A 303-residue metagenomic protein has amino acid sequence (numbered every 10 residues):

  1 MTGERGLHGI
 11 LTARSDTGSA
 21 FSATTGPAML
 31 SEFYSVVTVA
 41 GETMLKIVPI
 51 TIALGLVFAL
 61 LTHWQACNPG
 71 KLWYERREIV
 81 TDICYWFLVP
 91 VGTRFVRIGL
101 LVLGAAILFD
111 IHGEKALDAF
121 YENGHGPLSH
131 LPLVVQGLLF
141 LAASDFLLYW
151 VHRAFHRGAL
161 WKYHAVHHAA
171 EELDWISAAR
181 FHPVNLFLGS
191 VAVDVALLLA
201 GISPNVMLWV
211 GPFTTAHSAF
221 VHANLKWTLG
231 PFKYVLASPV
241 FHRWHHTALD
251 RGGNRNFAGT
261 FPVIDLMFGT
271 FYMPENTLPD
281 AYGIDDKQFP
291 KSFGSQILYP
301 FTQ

Functional and structural regions predicted by a protein language model:
M1-G41: Short, strongly hydrophobic alpha-helical membrane anchors
G6, T24, A28, K71-Y74 (+7 more regions): Coil-to-alpha-helix initiation sites in intrinsically disordered, low-complexity, charged segments
A13, A28, E32, V36 (+5 more regions): Low-complexity, intrinsically disordered, cysteine-poor segments enriched in small/polar and charged residues
F21, C67, K71, R153-W161: Short, charged cytosolic
V36-A59, P69-L100: Alpha-helical transmembrane segments in multi-pass membrane proteins
L56-C84, A105-G124: Membrane-helix interface linkers and caps
F87-L101, I107-A281: Membrane-embedded catalytic scaffold of the fatty acid hydroxylase/desaturase
P279-Q303: A membrane-cytosol interface segment of integral membrane proteins
